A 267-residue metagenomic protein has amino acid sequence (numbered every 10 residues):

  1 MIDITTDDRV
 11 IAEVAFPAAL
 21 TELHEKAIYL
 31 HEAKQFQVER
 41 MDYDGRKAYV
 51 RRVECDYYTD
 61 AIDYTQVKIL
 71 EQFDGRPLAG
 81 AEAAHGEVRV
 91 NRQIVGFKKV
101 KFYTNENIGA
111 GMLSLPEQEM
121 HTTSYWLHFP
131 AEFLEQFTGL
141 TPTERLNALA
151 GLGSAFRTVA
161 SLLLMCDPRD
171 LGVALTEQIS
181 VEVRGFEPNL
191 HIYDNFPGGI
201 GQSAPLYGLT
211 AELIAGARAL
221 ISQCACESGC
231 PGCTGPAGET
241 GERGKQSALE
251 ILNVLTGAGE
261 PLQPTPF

Functional and structural regions predicted by a protein language model:
M1-L23, A27-A33, E39-F267: Extended, highly charged accessory segments
